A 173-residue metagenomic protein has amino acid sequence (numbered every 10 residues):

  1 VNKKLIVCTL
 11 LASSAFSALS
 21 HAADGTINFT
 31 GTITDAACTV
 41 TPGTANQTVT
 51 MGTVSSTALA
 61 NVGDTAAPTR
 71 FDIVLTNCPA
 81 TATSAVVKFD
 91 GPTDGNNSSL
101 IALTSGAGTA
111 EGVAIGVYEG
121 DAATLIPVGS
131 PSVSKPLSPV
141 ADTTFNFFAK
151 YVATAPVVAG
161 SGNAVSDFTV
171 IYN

Functional and structural regions predicted by a protein language model:
N2-K4, L19-N173: Mature extracellular/passenger domains of Gram-negative fimbrial/pilin and adhesin proteins
C8-A15: Bacterial N-terminal signal peptides
